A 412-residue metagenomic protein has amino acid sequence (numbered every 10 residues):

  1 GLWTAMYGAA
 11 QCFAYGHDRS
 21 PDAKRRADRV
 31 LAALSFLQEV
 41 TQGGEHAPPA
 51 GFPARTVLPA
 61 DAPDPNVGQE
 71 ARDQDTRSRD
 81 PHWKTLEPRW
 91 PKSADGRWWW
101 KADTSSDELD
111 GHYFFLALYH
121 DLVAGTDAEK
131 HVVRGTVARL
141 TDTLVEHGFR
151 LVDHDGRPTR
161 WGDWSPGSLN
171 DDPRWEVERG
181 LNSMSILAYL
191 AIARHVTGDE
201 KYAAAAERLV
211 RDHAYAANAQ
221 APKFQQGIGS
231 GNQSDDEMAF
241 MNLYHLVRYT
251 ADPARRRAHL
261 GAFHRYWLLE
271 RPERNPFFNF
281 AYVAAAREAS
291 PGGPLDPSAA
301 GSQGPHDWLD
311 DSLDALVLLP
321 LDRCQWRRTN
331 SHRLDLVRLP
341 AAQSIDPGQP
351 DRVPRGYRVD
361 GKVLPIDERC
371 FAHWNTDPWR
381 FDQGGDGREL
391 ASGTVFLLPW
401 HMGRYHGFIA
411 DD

Functional and structural regions predicted by a protein language model:
G1-A9, D103-F114, V177-A188, S234-M241: Aromatic- and histidine-enriched alpha-helix N-cap/loop-to-helix transition segments that scaffold the rims
G1-S20, K24, D155: N-terminal carbohydrate-binding/catalytic regions of secreted carbohydrate-active enzymes
F13, F36, L118-D121, E146 (+8 more regions): Positions within ordered alpha-helical repeat solenoids
A14-P21, Y119-V132, A193-E200: Inter-helical turn/loop segments and adjacent helix faces that build the functional surface of alpha-helical bundle
R25-E178: Extended ligand-binding groove/face enriched in aromatic
A27-E45, G135-H154, K201-P222, H259-F277 (+2 more regions): Long, well-ordered core segments of solenoidal/helical folds
D172-M184, L190-N275: Long, internal scaffold/assembly segments composed of regular secondary structure
A239-D412: Terminal, non-catalytic domain-edge segments
